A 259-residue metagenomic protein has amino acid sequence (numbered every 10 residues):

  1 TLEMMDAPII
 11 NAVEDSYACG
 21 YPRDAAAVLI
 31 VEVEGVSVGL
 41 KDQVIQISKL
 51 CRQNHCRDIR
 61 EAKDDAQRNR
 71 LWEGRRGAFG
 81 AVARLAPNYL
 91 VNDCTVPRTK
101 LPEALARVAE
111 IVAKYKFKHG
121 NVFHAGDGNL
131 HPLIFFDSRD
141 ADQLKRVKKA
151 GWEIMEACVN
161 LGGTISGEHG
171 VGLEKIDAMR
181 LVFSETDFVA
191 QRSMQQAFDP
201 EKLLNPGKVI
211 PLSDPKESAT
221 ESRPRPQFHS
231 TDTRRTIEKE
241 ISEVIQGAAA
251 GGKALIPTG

Functional and structural regions predicted by a protein language model:
T1-G167, V171-G259: Noncatalytic alpha-helical scaffold of FAD-dependent oxidoreductases
